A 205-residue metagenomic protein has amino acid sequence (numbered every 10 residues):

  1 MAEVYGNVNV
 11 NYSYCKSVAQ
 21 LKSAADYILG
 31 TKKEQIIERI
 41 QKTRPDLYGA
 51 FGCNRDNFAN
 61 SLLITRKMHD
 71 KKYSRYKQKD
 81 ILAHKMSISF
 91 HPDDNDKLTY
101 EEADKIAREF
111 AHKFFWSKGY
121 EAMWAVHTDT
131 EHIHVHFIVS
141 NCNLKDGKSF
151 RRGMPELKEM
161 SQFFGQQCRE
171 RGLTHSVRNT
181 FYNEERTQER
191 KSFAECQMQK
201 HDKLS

Functional and structural regions predicted by a protein language model:
M1-S205: N-terminal nicking endonuclease/strand-transfer module with a His-rich metal-binding environment and a catalytic Tyr
